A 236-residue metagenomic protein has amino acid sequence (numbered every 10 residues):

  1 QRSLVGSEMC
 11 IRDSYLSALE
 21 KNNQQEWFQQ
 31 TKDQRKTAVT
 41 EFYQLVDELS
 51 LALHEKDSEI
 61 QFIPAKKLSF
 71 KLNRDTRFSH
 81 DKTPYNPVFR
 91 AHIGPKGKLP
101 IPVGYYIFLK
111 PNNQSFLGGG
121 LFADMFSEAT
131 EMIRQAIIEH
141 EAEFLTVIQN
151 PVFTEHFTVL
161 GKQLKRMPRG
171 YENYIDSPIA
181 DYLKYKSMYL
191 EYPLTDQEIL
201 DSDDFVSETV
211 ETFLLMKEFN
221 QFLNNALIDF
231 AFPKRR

Functional and structural regions predicted by a protein language model:
Q1-G6, C10-I11: Single conserved hydrophobic/aromatic residue that forms the stacking wall/gate of nucleotide- or nucleobase-binding
R12-T37, L190-S207: Short His/Asp/Glu-rich catalytic/ion-coordination signatures at enzyme active sites or charged loops
E20-K56, E211-K234: Contiguous, amphipathic alpha-helical segments that mediate oligomerization or scaffolding in large protein assemblies
Y43-E55, E59-I101: Positively charged, polar, low-complexity stretches
L72, K165-A180: Aromatic/basic-lined ligand-recognition segments that form π-stacking hydrophobic pockets flanked by Lys/Arg to engage
D75-I138: Aromatic- and glycine-enriched beta-alpha-beta binding-site module
G118-E172: A contiguous pocket-lining binding segment that forms or flanks enzyme active sites
Y174-R236: Charge-rich, low-complexity terminal tails
